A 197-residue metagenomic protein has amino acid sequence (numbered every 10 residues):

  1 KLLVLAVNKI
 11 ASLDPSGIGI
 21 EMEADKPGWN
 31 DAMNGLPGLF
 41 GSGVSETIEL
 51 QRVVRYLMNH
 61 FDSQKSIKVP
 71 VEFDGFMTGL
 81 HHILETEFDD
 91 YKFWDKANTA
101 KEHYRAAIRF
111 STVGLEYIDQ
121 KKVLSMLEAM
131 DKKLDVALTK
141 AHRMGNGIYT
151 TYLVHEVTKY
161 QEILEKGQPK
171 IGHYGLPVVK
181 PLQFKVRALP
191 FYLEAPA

Functional and structural regions predicted by a protein language model:
K1-A197: Acidic, mature catalytic/reactive cores of soluble proteins
